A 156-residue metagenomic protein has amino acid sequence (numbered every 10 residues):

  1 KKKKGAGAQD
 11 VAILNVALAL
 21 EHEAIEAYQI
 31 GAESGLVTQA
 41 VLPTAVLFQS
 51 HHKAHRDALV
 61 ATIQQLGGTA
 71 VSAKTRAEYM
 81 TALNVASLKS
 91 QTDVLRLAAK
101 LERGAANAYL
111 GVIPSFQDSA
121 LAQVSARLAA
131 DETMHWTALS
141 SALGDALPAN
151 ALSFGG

Functional and structural regions predicted by a protein language model:
K1-G156: All-alpha RGS (Regulator of G-protein Signaling) helical domain and cognate RGS-like helical scaffolds
